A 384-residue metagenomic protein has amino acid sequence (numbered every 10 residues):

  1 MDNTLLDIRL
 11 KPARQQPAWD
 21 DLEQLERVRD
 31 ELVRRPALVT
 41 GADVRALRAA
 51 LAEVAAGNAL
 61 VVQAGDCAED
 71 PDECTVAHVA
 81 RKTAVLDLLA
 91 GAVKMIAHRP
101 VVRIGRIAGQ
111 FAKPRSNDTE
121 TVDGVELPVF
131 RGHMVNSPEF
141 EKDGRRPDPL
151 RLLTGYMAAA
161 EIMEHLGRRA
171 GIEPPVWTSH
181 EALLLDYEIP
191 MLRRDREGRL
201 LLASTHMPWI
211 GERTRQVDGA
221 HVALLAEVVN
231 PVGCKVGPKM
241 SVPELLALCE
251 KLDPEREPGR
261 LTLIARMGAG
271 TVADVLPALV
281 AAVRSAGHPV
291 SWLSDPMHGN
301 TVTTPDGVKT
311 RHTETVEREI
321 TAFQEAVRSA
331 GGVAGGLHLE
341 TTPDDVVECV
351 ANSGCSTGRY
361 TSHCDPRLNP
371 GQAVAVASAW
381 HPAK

Functional and structural regions predicted by a protein language model:
M1-I107, R115-E120: Long, contiguous, compositionally biased segments that the model treats as domain-scale units
A46-R48, D218-H221, L248, P277-L279: Glycine-rich, charged/polar anion/phosphate-binding loops that engage phosphate groups from diverse ligands
A50, A92, L224, K251-L252 (+2 more regions): A generic secondary-structure signal
A68-E69, E73-G268, V308-R311, R318-I320 (+2 more regions): Active-site-facing alpha/beta catalytic cores
P254, R260-W292, H298-L337, T341-V347: Non-transmembrane, aqueous-exposed alpha-helical and coiled segments at domain scale
